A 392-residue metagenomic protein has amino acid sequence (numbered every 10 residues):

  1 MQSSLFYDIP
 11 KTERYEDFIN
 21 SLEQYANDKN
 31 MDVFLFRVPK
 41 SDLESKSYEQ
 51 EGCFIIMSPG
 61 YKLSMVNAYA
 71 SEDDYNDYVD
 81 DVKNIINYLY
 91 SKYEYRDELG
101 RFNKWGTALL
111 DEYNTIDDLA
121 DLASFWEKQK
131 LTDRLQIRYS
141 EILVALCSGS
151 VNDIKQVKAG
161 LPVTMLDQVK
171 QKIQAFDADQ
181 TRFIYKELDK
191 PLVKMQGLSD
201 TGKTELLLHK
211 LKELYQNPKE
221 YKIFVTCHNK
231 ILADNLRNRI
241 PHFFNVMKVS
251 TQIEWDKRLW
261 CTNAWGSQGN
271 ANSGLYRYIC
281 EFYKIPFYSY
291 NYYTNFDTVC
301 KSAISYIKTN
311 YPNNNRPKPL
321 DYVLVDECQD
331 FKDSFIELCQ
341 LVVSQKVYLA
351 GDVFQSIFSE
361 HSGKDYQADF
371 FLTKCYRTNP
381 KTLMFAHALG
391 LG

Functional and structural regions predicted by a protein language model:
M1-L22: Long, charged/polar, low-complexity intrinsically disordered N-terminal extensions that precede catalytic
Q2, Q196-F224, H228-I253, W265-Q268 (+3 more regions): Conserved helicase motor core of SF1/SF2 NTP-dependent helicases
S4-D8, M31-V38, Y322-L324: Short hydrophobic beta-strand segments
D17-K158: N-terminal accessory nucleic-acid engagement/regulatory domains that precede and modulate ATP-driven motor cores
N20-Q24, N87, Y185, K212-Q216 (+1 more regions): Surface-exposed alpha-helical segments enriched in charged/polar residues
N30-V33, Y48, M57-T107, I240-N310: Conserved P-loop NTPase-based nucleic-acid remodeling module centered on helicase motor cores
S64, V193, E205: Localized chelating/binding microdomains that coordinate divalent metal ions or stabilize phosphate-bearing
Y139-C147, I154-Q196, T262, G274-S362: Conserved helicase NTPase motor core
